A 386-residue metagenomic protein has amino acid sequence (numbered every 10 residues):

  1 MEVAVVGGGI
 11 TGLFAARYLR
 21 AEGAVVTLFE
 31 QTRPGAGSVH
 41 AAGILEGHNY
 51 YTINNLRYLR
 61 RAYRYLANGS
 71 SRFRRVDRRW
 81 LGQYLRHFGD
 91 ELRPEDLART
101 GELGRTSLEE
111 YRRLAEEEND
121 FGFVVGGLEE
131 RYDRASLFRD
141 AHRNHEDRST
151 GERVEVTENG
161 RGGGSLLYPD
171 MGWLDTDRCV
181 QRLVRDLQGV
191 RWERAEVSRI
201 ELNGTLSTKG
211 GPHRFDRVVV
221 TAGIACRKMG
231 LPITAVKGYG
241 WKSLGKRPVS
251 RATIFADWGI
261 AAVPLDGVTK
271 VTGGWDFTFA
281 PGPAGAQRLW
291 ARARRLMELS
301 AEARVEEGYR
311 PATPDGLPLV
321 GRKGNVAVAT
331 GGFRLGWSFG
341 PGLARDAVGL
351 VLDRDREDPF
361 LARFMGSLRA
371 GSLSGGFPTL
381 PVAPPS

Functional and structural regions predicted by a protein language model:
M1-T11: Beta1/beta-strand and adjacent pyrophosphate-binding region of the FAD-binding site in flavoprotein oxidoreductases
T11, P34, A225: Conserved Rossmann-like nucleotide-cofactor binding loop
R20-A41: Glycine-rich FAD pyrophosphate-binding loop
Q31, A42-R86, P212-N325: Active-site substrate-recognition segment that forms the wall of the catalytic cavity or substrate channel
L81-R185: Rossmann-like flavin
R161-N203, S207, P212-H213, R217 (+1 more regions): Helical element adjacent to the flavin cofactor pocket in flavoenzyme catalytic cores
A301-S386: C-terminal catalytic lobe of FAD-dependent flavoproteins
